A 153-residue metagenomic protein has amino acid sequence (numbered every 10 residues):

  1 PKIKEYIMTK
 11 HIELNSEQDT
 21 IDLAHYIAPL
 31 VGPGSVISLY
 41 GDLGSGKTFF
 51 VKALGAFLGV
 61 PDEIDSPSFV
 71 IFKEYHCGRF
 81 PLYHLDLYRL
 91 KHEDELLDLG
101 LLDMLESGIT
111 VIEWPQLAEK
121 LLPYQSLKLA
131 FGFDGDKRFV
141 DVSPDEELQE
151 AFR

Functional and structural regions predicted by a protein language model:
M8-A24: N-terminal pre-Walker A segment at the start of P-loop NTPase domains
K10, A56, L102-R153: Short phosphate-coordinating micro-motif centered on Lys-Gly-acidic
I37-L39: Hydrophobic anchor at the beta1->P-loop junction of P-loop NTPases
G44: Walker A (P-loop) phosphate-binding loop of P-loop NTPases
K47: Conserved lysine of the Walker
V60-Y75: Short beta-strand-centered segment that lines the nucleotide-binding/catalytic pocket of NTP-utilizing
Y75-Q116: Conserved nucleotide-sensing/catalytic segment adjacent to the nucleotide-binding pocket in NTP-handling enzymes
